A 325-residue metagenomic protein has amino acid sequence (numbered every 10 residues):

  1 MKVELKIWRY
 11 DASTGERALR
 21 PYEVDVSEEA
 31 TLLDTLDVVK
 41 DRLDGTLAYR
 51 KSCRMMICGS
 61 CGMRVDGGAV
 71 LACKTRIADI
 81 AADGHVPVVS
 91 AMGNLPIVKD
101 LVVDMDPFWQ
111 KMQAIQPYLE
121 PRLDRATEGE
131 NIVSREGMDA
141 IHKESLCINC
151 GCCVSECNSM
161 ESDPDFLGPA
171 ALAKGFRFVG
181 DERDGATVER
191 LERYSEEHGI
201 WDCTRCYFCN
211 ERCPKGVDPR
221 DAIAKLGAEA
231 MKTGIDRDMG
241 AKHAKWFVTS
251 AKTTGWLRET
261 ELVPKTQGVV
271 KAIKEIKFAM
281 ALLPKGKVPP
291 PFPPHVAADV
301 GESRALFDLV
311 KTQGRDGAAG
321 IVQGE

Functional and structural regions predicted by a protein language model:
M1-Y22: Eukaryote-biased recognition of intrinsically disordered, low-complexity regulatory segments
W8, V65-G67: Short strand-turn-strand beta-turns centered on an Asx-Gly dipeptide
R20-T31: Short, contiguous acidic and Ser/Thr-rich linear segments
A30-G45, V88-E325: Ferredoxin-type iron-sulfur electron-transfer modules in oxidoreductases and energy-metabolism complexes
A48, C53-G62, K252-T253: Short, structured protein-protein interaction patches enriched in aromatics and acidic/basic residues, typified by
G59, L71, H85-P87: Generic beta-strand structural signal
A69-A82: Structured interaction patches on ligand/partner-binding surfaces of diverse proteins
D79-A91: Aromatic- and Lys/Arg-enriched surface recognition patch
